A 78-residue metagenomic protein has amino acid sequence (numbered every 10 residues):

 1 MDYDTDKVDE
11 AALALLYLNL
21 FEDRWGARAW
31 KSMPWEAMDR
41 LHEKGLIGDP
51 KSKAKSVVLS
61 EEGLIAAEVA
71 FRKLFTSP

Functional and structural regions predicted by a protein language model:
M1-W35, R72-S77: Short amphipathic alpha-helical interface segments
E10-L13, K53, A66-V69: Residue-level detector of intrinsically disordered, flexible termini and proteolytic processing junctions
L13-L16, L46, L59: Generic leucine side-chain signal with a strong bias for well-ordered alpha-helical environments
P34-A37, A67: Amphipathic alpha-helical interface surfaces
R40: Alpha-helical DNA-recognition elements
E43-S52: A short, conserved structural fragment
A54-S60: Minor-groove-contacting beta-hairpin "wing" of winged helix-turn-helix DNA-binding domains
E61-P78: Short, amphipathic alpha-helical interaction segments positioned at domain boundaries
